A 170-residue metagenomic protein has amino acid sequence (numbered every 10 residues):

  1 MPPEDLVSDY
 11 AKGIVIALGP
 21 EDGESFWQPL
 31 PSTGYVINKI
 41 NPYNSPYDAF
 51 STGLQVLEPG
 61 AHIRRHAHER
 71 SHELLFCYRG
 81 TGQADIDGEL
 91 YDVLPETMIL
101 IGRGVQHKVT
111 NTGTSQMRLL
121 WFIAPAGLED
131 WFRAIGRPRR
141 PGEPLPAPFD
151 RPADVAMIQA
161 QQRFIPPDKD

Functional and structural regions predicted by a protein language model:
M1-A49, P141-D170: A short, N-terminal "cap"/entry segment at the start of jelly-roll beta-barrel domains of the cupin/DSBH fold
P46, Q83, R103-E129: Ligand-binding loop in jelly-roll beta-barrel domains
A49, L54-P59, A67-I86, F122-P125: Short, conserved beta-strand element in jelly-roll/cupin
R64-E69, T110-T112: Short histidine-centered beta-strand/loop micro-motifs that create catalytic or ligand/metal-coordination sites
G88-R103: Short acidic-glycine-tyrosine-enriched beta hairpin
N111-S115, R133-R140: Acidic/polar active-site rim loop that often engages polyanionic ligands
G127-F132, G142-E143: A short beta-to-alpha transition loop/helix N-cap that caps and shapes the active-site region
